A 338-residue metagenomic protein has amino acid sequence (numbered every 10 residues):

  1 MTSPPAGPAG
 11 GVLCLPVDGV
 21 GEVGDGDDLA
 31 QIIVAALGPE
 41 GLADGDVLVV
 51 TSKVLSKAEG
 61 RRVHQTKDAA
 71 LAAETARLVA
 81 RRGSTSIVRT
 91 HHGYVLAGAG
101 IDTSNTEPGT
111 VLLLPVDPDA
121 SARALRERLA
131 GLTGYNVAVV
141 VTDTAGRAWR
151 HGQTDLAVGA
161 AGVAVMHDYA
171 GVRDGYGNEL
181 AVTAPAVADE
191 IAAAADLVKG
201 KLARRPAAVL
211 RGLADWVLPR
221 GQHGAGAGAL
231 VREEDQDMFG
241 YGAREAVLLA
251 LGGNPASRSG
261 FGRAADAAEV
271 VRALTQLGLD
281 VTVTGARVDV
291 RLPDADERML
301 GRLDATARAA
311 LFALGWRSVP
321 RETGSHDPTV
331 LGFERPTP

Functional and structural regions predicted by a protein language model:
S3-Q65: N-terminal, positively charged regions that mediate nucleic acid binding
G7-A9, L13-V17, R62-T103, V137-D289 (+1 more regions): A structural signal for small-residue-enriched, beta-sheet-centric alpha/beta enzyme cores and oligomeric scaffold folds
D27-E40, L114-V137: Phosphate-interacting basic helix/loop segments used at nucleotide- and nucleic-acid interfaces
A30-V34, R123-R126, A188-D196, V271 (+1 more regions): Predominant activation on well-ordered alpha-helical scaffold segments within soluble catalytic domains
G41-A58, L125-A157: Hydrophobic/aromatic-rich, well-ordered segments within soluble, folded domains that form packed cores
V95-T106, L112-P118: Ligand-binding beta-strand-loop-alpha-helix segment within the catalytic cores of soluble metabolic enzymes
T103-G109, A122-R128, L132-V140, R173-G175: Active-site-proximal mixed secondary-structure blocks
E297-A305, A309: Alpha-helical oligomerization interfaces
